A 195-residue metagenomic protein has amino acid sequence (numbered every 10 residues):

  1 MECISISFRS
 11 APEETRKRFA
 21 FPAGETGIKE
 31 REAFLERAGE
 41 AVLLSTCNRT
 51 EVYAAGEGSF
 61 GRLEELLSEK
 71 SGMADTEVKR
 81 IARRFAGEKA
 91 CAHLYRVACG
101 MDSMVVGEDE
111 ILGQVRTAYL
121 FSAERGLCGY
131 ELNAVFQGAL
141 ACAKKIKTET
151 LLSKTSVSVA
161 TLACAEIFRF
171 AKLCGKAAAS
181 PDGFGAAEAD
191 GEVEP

Functional and structural regions predicted by a protein language model:
M1-S103: A glycine-rich (often HGG/GG-containing) alpha/beta subdomain
R16-F19, L67, D109, L127 (+1 more regions): Surface-exposed beta-strand edges and their flanking turn/coil or helix-capping segments
F21-A23, A55, F121, A186 (+1 more regions): Intrinsically disordered, low-complexity regions enriched in small/polar residues
L66-S68, E124, F184, D190: Generic detector of bulky aromatic hydrophobic side chains
E77-K176: Glycine/serine-rich phosphate-binding loop and adjoining beta1-alpha1 elements at the start of nucleotide-handling
R169-P195: Glycine-rich phosphate/diphosphate-binding loop of Rossmann-like nucleotide-binding domains
